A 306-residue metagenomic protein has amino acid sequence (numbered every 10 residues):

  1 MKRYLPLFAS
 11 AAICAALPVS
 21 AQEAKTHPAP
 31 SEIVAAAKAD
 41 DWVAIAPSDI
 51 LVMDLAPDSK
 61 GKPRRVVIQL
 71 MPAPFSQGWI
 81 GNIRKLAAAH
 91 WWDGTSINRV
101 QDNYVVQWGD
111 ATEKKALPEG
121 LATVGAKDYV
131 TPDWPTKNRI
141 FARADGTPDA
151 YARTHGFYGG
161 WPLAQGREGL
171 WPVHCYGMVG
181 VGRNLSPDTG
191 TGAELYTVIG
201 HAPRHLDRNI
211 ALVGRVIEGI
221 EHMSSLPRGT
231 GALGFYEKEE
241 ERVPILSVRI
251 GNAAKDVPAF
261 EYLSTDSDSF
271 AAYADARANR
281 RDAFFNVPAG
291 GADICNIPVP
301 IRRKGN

Functional and structural regions predicted by a protein language model:
M1-Y4: Positively charged n-region of N-terminal signal peptides that target proteins for export
P6-A16: Bacterial N-terminal signal peptides
A21-N306: Cyclophilin-like peptidyl-prolyl cis-trans isomerases
